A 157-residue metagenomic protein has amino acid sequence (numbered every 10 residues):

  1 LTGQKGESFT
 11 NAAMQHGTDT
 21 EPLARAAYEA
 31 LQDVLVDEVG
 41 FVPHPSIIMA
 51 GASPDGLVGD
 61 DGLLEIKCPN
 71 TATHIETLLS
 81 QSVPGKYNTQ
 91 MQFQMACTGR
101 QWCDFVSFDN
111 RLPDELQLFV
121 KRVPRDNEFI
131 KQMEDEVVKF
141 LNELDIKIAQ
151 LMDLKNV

Functional and structural regions predicted by a protein language model:
L1-V157: Accessory terminal regions of nucleic-acid processing enzymes
